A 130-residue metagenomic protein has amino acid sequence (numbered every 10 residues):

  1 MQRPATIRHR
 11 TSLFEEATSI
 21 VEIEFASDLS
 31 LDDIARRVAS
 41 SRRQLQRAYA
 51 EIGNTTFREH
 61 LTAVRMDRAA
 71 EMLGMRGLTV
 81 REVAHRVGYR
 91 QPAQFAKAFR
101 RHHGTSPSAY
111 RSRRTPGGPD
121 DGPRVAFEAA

Functional and structural regions predicted by a protein language model:
M1-S19, R36, Q44: An amphipathic alpha-helical interaction segment
S19, I23, D28-D32, E51-Q91 (+1 more regions): Terminal helix-turn-helix DNA-binding modules in bacterial transcription factors
D33-R42, Q46, G88: Helix-turn-helix
I34-R36, L78, R100: Intrinsic disorder/low-complexity segments in short proteins, especially the signal peptide and propeptide regions
R43, P92-A93, S108: Key DNA-contact positions within bacterial/archaeal DNA-binding proteins
L45, T56-F57, L61, S106-P107: Short amphipathic alpha-helical segment with a characteristic S/N-K-E followed by hydrophobic residues
L45-Y49, Q94-F95, F99: Short hydrophobic/aromatic patch on the recognition helix
G88, R100, G104-P107: Conserved phosphate-binding and hydrolysis motifs of nucleotide-dependent enzymes
